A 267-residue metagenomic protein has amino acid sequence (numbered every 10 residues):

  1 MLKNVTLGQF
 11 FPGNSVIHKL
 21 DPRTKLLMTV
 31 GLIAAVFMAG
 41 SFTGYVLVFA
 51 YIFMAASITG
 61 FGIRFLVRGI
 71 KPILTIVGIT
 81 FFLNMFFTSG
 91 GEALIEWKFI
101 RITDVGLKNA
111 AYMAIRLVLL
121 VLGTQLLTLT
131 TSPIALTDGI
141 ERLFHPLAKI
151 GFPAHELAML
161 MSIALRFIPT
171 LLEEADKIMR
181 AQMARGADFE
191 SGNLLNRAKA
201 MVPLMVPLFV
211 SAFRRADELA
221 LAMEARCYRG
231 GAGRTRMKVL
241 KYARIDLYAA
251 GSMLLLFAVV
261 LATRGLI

Functional and structural regions predicted by a protein language model:
M1-G44, V48-S57, R142-H145, K149-F152 (+3 more regions): Transmembrane alpha-helix interface motif
N14, F37, G60-F65, W97 (+4 more regions): Membrane-helix interfacial "entry" motifs
K25, R64-L74, A249: Alpha-helical transmembrane segments and their helix-start/interface "positive-inside/aromatic belt" motifs in integral
S41, Y45, G60-R64, T88-E96 (+2 more regions): Transmembrane helix-loop junctions in multipass membrane proteins, especially transporters and channels
Y51-F61, I76-I79: Alpha-helical transmembrane segments and their membrane-interface exit regions
I73-A187, L194: Juxtamembrane/interface alpha-helical elements of multi-pass membrane proteins
